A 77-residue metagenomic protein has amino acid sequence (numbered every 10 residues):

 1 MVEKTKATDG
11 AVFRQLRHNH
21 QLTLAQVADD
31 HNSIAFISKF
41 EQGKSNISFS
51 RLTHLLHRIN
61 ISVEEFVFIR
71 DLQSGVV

Functional and structural regions predicted by a protein language model:
M1-N19: A short, Lys/Arg-rich alpha-helix, primarily the initiator
K6-T8, Q42, S50, I61: Charged, E/D/K/R/S-rich low-complexity terminal regions of large eukaryotic assembly subunits
Q15, A25-Q26, H54: Alpha-helical residues within helix-turn-helix
H20-F40: Short alpha-helical DNA-recognition segment
S50-F66: DNA major-groove recognition helix of helix-turn-helix/homeodomain DNA-binding modules
F68-V77: Short, charged recognition helix plus adjacent turn of helix-turn-helix-like nucleic-acid-binding domains
